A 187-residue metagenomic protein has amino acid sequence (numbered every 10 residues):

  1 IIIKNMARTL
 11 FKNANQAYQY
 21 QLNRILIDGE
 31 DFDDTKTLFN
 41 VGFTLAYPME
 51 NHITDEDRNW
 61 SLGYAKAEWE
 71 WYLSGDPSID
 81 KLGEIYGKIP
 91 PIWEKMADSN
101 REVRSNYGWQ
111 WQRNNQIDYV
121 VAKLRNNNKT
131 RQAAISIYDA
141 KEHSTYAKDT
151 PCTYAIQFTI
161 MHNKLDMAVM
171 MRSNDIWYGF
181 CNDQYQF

Functional and structural regions predicted by a protein language model:
I1-F187: Terminal, non-catalytic protein-protein interaction segments that mediate quaternary/complex assembly
